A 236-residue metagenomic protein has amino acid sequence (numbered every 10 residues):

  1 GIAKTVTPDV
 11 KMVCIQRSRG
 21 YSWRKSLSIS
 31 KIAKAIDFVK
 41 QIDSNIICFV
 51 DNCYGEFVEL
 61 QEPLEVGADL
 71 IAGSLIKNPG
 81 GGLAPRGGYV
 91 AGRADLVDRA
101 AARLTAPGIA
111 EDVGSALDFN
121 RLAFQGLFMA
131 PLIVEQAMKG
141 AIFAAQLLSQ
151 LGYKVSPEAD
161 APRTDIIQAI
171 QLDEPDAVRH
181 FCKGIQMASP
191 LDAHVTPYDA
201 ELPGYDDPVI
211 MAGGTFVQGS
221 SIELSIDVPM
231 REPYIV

Functional and structural regions predicted by a protein language model:
G1-E135, K139, L148, G152-S156: Conserved PLP-enzyme active-site core in the AAT-like
S149-V236: Conserved C-terminal alpha-helix-loop-beta "cap" of PLP-dependent enzymes that closes/shapes the active-site mouth
